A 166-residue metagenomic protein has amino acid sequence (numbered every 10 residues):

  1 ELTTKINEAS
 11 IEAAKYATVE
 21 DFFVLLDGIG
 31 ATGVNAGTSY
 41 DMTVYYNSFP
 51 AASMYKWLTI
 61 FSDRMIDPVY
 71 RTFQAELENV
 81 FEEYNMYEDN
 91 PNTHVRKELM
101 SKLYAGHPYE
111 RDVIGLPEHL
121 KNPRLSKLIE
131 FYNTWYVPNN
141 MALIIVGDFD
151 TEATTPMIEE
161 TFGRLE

Functional and structural regions predicted by a protein language model:
E1-E166: Charge-rich, well-structured scaffold segments of protease-associated domains
